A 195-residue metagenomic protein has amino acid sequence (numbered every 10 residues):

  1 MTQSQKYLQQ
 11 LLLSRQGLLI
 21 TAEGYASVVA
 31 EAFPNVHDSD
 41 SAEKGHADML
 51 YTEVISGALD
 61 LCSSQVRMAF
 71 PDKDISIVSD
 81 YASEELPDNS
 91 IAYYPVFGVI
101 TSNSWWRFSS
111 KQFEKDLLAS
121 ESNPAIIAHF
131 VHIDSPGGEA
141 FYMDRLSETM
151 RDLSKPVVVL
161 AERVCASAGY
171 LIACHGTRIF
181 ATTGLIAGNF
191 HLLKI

Functional and structural regions predicted by a protein language model:
M1-I195: N-terminal organellar transit peptides
